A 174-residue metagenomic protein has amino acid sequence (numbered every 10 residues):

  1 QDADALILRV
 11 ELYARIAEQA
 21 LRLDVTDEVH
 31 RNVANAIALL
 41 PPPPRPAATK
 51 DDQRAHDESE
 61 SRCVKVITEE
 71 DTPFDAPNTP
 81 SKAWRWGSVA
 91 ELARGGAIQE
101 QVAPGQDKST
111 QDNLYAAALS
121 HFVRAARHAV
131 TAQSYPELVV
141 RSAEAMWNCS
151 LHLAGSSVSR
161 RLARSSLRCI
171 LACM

Functional and structural regions predicted by a protein language model:
Q1-M174: Large eukaryotic, non-enzymatic subunits of multiprotein complexes that serve as scaffolds/tethers, characterized by
